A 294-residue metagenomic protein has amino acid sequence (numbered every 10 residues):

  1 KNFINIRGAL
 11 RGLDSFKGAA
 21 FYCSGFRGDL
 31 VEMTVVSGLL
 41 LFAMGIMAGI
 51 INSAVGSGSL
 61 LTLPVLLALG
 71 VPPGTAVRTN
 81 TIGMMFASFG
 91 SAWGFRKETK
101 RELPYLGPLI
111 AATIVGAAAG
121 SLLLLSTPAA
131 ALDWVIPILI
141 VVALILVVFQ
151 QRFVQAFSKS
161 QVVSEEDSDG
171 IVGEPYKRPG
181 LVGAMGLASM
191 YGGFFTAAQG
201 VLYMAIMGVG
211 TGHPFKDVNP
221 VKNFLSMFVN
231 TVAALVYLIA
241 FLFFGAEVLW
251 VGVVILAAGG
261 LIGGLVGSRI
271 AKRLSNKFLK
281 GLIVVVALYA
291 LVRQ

Functional and structural regions predicted by a protein language model:
G28-G74, S158-N219, V254: Selected transmembrane alpha-helices and immediately adjacent juxtamembrane segments of polytopic inner-membrane
G38, T81, I136-I140, L144 (+4 more regions): Residues within membrane-spanning alpha-helices of integral membrane proteins, especially the hydrophobic core/packing
L61, V77, D133-I136, N219 (+1 more regions): Hydrophobic/aromatic positions within or immediately flanking transmembrane alpha-helices of multi-pass small-molecule
R78-I138, N230-F278: Selective hydrophobic functional segments
F89-K100, I138-G170, Y289-Q294: Transmembrane helix exit motif
